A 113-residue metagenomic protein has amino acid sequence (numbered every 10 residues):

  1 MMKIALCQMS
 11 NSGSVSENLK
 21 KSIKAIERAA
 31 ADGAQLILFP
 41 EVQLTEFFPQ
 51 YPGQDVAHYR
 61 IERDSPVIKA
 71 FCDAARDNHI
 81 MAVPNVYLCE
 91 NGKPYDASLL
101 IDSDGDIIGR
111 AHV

Functional and structural regions predicted by a protein language model:
M1-A5: Extreme N-terminal starter segment of soluble prokaryotic enzymes
L6-Q8, P84: Structural signal for conserved beta-strand scaffold positions within catalytic alpha/beta enzyme cores
Q8-S14: Short polar catalytic/cofactor-binding loops
V15, K24-D104: Cys-nucleophile CN-hydrolase/nitrilase-fold catalytic domain and related Cys-dependent amidase chemistry that acts on
A111-V113: Conserved small/polar residues in nucleotide/adenosyl-binding loops
